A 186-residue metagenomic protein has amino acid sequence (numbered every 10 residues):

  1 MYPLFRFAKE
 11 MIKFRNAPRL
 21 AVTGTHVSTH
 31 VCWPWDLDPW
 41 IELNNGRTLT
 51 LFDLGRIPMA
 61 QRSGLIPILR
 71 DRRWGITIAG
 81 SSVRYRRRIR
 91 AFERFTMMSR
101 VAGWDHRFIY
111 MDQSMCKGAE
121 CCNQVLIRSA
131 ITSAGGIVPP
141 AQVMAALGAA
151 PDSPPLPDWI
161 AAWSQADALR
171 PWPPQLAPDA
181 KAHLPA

Functional and structural regions predicted by a protein language model:
M1-N16, I89-A186: HotDog/MaoC-like acyl-thioester-processing domains
F14, A79-Y85: Short structured motifs
T23-P34: Short amphipathic
V27, I78-G80, T96, Y110: Short coil/loop residues immediately preceding or within conserved phosphate-binding loops of NTP-utilizing enzyme
P39-L51, K181-P185: A conserved, well-ordered hydrophobic junction motif at loop->secondary-structure transitions
R47-R70: Active-site helix/loop of acyl-thioester processing domains in fatty-acid/polyketide metabolism, spanning hotdog-fold
I68-G75, A91-E93: Short N-terminal edge-element motif at the start of the domain
